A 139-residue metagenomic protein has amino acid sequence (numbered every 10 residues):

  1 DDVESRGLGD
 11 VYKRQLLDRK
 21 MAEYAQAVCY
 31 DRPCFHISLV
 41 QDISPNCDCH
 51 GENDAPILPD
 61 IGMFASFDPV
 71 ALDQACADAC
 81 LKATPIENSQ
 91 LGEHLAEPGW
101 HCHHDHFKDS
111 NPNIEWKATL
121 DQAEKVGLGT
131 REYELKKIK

Functional and structural regions predicted by a protein language model:
D1-Y12: Single conserved hydrophobic/aromatic residue that forms the stacking wall/gate of nucleotide- or nucleobase-binding
D10-K139: Asparagine-biased alpha-helical interface segments
